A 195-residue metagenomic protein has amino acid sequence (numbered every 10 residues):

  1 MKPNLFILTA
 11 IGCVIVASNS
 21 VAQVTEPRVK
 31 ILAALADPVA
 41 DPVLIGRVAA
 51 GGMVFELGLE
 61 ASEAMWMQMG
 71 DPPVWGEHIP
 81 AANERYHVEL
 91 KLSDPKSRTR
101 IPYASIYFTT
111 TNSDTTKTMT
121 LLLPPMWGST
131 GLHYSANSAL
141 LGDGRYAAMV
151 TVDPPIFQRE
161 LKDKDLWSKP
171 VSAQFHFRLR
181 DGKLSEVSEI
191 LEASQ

Functional and structural regions predicted by a protein language model:
M1-I7: Bacterial N-terminal signal peptides that target proteins for export
L8-V16: Bacterial N-terminal signal peptides
S18-A22: Sec/Tat signal peptide C-region and signal peptidase I cleavage site
V24-H87, S93, A193-S194: Beta-strand-rich domain onsets/edges
D41-V43, P73-G76, T118-L122, L132-A136: Short structured motifs
H78-T130: Mid-length scaffold segments of soluble, non-membrane domains
T120-I156: Short, solvent-exposed, Trp/other aromatic-anchored flexible loops in extracytoplasmic proteins
L161-S194: Short beta-strand elements
